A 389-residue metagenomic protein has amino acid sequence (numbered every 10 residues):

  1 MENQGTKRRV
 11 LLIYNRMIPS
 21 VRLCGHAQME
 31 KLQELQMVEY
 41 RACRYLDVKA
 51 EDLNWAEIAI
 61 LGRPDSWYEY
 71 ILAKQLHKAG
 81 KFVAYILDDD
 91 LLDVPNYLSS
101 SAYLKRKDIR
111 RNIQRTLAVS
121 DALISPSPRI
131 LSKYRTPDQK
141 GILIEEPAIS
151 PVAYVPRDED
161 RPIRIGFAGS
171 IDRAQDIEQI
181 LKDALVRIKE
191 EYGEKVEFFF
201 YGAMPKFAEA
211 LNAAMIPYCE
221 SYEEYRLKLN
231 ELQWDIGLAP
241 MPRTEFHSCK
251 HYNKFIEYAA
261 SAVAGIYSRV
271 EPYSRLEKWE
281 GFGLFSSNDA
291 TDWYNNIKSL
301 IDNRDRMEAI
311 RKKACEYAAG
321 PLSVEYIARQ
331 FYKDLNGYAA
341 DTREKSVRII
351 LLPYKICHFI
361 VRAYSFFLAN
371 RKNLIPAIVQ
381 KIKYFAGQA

Functional and structural regions predicted by a protein language model:
M1-E69: N-terminal pre-catalytic "stem/leader" segment of glycosyltransferase-like enzymes
R16-K31, P147-V152, D158-E231: Conserved catalytic-core segment of nucleotide-activated headgroup transferases in glycan assembly
Q75, L91, Y103-A122: Membrane-proximal helix-turn-helix segments that form the acceptor-binding/catalytic region of lipid-linked
A118-A153: Donor nucleotide-sugar binding/catalytic pocket of nucleotide-sugar-dependent glycosyltransferases
Q175, E223, L227-A260, I266-E277: Nucleotide-sugar-dependent
W279-A290, S299-R304: Conserved acidic donor-binding segment of nucleotide-sugar-dependent glycosyltransferases
R304-N336, T342-I349: A charged, aromatic-enriched C-terminal amphipathic alpha-helix characteristic of glycosyltransferases across folds
T342-A389: Membrane-proximal basic amphipathic "stem/tether" segments
